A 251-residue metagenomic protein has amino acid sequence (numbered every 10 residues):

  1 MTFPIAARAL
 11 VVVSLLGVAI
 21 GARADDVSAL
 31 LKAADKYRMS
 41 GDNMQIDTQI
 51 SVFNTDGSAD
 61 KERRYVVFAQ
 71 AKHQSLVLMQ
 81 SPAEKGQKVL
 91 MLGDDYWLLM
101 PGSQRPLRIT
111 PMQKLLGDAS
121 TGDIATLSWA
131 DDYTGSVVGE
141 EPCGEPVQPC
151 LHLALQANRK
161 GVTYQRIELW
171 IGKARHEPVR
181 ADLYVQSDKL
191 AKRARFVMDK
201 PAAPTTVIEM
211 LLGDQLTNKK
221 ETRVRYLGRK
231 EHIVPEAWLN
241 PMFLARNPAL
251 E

Functional and structural regions predicted by a protein language model:
M1-L10: Bacterial N-terminal signal peptides that target proteins for export
D25-M44, Q49-I50, S58, G93-Q165 (+1 more regions): Flexible, processing/modification-adjacent segments and terminal tails in exported/periplasmic/extracellular proteins
A33-A34, Y65-A69, A194-P201: Extended lipid/amphipathic-ligand handling interfaces
Q45-L76, Q80-A83: N-terminal, post-signal-peptide region of Sec/Tat-exported proteins
A69-Q70, M91-L92, L99, I171 (+1 more regions): Generic beta-strand structural signal
R108-I109, V147-P241: Gly/Pro-enriched, hydrophobic low-complexity segments that function as extracytoplasmic propeptides/linkers
